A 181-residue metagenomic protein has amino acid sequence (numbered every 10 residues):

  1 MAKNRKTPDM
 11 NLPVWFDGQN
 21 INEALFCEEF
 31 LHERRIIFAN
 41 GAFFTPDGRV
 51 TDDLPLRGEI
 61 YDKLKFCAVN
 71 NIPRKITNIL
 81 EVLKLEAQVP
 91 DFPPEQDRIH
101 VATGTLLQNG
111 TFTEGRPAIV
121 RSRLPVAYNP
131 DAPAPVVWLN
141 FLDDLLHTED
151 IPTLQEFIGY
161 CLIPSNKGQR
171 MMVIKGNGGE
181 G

Functional and structural regions predicted by a protein language model:
M1-M10, A42-I72: Short, small/acidic-rich helices and loops at N termini and domain boundaries of DNA replication/processing enzymes
P8-F30: Conserved, charged/glycine-enriched, solvent-exposed linker/hinge segments that sit just outside catalytic
V14, C67-N70, L146-D150: Short, polar/flexible loop-turn hinges at active-site or ligand-entry regions and domain interfaces
F16-I21, V69-L106: Extended, Lys/Arg-enriched charged tracts that mediate electrostatic binding to polyanionic substrates
F26-F38, A87-D91, E95-Q96: Short linear motifs in intrinsically disordered
C27-H32, I76-I79, G176: Generic hydrophobic, helix-prone segments enriched in Leu/Val/Ile
E29-F30, E59, K63-C67, I79-V82 (+2 more regions): Residues that form generic nucleotide/phosphate-binding pockets
L31-L56, I99-H100, T105-G181: P-loop NTPase catalytic core of nucleic-acid-dependent motor ATPases
